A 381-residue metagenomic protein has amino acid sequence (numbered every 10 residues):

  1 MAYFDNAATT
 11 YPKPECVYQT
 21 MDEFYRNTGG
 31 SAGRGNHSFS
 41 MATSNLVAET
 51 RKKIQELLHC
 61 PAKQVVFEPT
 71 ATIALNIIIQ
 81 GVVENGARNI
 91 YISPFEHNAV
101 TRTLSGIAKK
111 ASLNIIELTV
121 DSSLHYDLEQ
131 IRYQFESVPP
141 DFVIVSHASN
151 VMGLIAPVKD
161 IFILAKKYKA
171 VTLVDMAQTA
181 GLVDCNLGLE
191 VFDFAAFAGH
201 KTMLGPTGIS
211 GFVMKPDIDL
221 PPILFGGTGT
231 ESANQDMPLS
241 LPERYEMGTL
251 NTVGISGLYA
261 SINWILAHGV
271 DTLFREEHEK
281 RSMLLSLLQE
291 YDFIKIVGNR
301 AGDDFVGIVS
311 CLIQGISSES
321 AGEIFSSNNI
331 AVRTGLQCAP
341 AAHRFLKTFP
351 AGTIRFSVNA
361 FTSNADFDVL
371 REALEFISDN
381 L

Functional and structural regions predicted by a protein language model:
M1-L381: Pyridoxal 5′-phosphate
